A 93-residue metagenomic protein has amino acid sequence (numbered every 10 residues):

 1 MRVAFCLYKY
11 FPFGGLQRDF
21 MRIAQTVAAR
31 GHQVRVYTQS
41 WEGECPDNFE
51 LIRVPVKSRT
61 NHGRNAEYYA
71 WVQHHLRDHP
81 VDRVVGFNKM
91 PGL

Functional and structural regions predicted by a protein language model:
M1-A4: Extreme N-terminal starter segment of soluble prokaryotic enzymes
C6-F13, F20-R22, T26-T60: N-terminal strand-loop element at the rim of the active site of nucleotide-sugar-dependent glycosyltransferases
F13-G14, V85: Short glycine-rich loop/turn motifs that provide flexible caps or phosphate-binding loops at active sites
R18-M21, A70: A structural signal for well-ordered alpha-helical segments within the folded catalytic domains of diverse enzymes
S58-V84: An amphipathic, basic-hydrophobic alpha-helix
R59, G92-L93: Short glycine-rich, flexible loops that bind phosphorylated cofactors or substrates
G86-P91: Short His-centered aromatic/hydrophobic patch
